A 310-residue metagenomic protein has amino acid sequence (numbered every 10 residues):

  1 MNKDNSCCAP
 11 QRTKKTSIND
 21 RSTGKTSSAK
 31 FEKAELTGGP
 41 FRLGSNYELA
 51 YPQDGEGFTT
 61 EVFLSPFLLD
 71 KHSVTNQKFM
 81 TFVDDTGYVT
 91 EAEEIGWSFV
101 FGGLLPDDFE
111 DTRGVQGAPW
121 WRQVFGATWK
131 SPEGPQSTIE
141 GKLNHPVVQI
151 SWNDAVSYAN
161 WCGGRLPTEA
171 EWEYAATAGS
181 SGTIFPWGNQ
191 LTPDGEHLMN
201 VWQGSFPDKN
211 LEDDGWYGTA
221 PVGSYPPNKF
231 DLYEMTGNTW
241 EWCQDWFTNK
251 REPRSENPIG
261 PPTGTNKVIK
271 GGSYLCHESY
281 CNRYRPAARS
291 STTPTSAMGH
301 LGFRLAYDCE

Functional and structural regions predicted by a protein language model:
M1-Q136, N153, A178-S181, P294 (+1 more regions): Short, compositionally biased
D20-S22, T219-G223, A288, T292: Short glycine/threonine/proline-enriched tight-turn/helix- or strand-capping micro-motif at secondary-structure
T26-S27, D54-G55, G215, G223-P226 (+1 more regions): Short solvent-exposed loop/turn micro-motifs enriched in small/polar/acidic residues
L36, P40-R42, N46-Y47, V89 (+1 more regions): Functional-site microenvironments in short loops/helix caps that host divalent-cation chemistry
D54, N257-P261, S290-A297: Short proline/glycine-enriched turn/loop segments at secondary-structure junctions
T60, H72, H145, C276 (+1 more regions): Histidine-centered active-site/metal-ligand motif
N266, H300-G302: Short hydrophobic/aromatic beta-strand or adjacent loop that forms the aromatic wall/cage of a ligand/substrate-binding
